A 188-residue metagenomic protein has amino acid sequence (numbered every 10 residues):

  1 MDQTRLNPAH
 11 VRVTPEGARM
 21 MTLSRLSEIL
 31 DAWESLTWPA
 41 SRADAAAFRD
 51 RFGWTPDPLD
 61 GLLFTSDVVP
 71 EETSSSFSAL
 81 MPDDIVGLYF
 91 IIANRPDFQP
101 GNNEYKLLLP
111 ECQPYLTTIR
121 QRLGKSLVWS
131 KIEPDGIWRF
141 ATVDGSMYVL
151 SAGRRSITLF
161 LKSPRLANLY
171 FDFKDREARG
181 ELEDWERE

Functional and structural regions predicted by a protein language model:
M1-P134, T142-S146, A152-E188: Short helix/turn-capping signatures at newly exposed starts of structured segments
